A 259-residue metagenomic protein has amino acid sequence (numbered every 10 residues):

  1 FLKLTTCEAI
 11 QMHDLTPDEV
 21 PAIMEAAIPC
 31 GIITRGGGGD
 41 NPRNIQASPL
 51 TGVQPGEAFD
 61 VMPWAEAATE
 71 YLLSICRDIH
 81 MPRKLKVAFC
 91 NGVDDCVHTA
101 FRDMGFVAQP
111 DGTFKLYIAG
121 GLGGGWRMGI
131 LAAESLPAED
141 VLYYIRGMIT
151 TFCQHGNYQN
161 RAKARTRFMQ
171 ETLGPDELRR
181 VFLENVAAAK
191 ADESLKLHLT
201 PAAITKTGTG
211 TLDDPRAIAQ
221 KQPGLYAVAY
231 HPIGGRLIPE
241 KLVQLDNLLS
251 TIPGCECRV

Functional and structural regions predicted by a protein language model:
F1-V259: Peripheral terminal and linker regions in Fe-S/redox and tRNA-modifying enzymes
